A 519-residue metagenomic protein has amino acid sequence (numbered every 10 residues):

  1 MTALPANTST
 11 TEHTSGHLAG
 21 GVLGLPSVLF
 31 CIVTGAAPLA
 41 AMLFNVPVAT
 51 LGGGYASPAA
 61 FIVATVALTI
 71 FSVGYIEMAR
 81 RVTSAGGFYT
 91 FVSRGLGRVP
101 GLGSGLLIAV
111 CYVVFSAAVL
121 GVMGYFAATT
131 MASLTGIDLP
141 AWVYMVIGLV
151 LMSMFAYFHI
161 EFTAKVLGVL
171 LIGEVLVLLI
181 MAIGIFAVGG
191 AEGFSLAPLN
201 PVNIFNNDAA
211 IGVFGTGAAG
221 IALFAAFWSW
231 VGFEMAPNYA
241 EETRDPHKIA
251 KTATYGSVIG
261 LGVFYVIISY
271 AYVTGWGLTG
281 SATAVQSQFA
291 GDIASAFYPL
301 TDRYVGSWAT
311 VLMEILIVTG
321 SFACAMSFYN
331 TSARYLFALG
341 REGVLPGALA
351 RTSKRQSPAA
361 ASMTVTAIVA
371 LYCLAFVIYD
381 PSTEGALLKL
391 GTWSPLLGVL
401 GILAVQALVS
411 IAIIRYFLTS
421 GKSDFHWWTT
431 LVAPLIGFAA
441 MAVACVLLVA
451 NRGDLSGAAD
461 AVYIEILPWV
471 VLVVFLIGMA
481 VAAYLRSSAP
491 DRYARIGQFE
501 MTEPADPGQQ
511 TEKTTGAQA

Functional and structural regions predicted by a protein language model:
M1-V46, L51-A56, T69, V73 (+2 more regions): Membrane-interface "cap" regions at the ends of multi-pass membrane proteins
T14-G21, P58, G136-P140, V169-E314: Helix-loop-helix junctions that connect adjacent transmembrane segments in multi-pass membrane transporters
A41-A141, V266, I466-M479, R486: Extracellular loop-to-transmembrane helix junctions
S84, L107-G124, W230, M235-T243 (+2 more regions): Membrane-helix boundary/coupling elements in multi-pass transport proteins
T90-F91, G97, T129-S133, A253-M326 (+1 more regions): TM-loop-TM module centered on a large, flexible mid-protein loop between adjacent transmembrane helices in multi-pass
T90-R94, V99, G121-V143, I172 (+5 more regions): Helix-loop-helix connectors at the membrane interface of multi-pass transporters/channels
W142-N200, V231, A253-G260, G401-A404 (+3 more regions): Membrane-interface loop-to-helix entry segments
T392, L396-V405, W428-A519: A generic transmembrane alpha-helix motif of multi-pass inner-membrane proteins
